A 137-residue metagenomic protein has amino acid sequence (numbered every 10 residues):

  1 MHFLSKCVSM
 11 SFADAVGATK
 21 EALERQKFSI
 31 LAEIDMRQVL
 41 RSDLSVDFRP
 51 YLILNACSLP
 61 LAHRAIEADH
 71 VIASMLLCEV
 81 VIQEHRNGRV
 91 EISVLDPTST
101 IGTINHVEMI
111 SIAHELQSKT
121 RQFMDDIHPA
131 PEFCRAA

Functional and structural regions predicted by a protein language model:
M1-H2, E24, V46-R49, H85: Short glycine-enriched loop/turn motifs at secondary-structure junctions
M1-Q26, D125, F133, A137: Terminal, regulation- and interaction-focused segments at domain boundaries
S9-S11, C57, Q83, L95: Solvent-exposed residues in well-ordered beta-strands and their adjoining turns, especially edge/terminal strands
K20, R37-Q38, R121: Short glycine-/small-residue-rich flexible loop motifs, especially phosphate/cofactor-binding loops
S29, M36-V39, D43-V81: Compact, glycine-rich, soluble single-domain proteins
S29-A32, A130: Short, structured loop/turn "capping" segments at alpha-beta junctions
E79-H106: Beta-strand/loop substructures that line and gate deep hydrophobic ligand-binding cavities in soluble
T103-A137: Well-ordered alpha/beta subsegment
